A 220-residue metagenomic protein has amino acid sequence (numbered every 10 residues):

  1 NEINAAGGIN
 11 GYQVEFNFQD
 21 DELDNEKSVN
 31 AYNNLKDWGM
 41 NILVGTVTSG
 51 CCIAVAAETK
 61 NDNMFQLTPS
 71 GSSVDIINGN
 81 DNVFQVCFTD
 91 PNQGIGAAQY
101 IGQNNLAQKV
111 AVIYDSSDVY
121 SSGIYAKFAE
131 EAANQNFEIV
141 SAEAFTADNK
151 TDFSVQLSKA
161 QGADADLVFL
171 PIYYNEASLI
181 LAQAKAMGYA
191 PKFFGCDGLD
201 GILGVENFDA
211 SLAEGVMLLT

Functional and structural regions predicted by a protein language model:
N1, Q19-N25, V47-T48, I113-S122: Extracytoplasmic "Venus flytrap"
N1-F16, E130-E138: Signal peptide-proximal N-terminal region of secreted/periplasmic/extracellular or secretory-lumen proteins
A6-I77, V86, F145-F153, E176-S178: Beta-alpha junction/loop-to-helix N-cap segments that form part of ligand/metal-binding clefts
E15-Q19, V140, F194, M217: General small-molecule cofactor/ligand-binding pocket signal
L35-V47, L67-P69, A111-Y114, D164-Y174 (+3 more regions): Periplasmic-binding protein-like
S72-I77, N92, V119, L199-L203: Short gly/pro/ser/thr-enriched loop/turn and capping motifs at secondary-structure boundaries
N82-T146, L167: An alpha-beta-alpha
A184-T220: Extracellular/periplasmic periplasmic-binding protein-like sensory domains
